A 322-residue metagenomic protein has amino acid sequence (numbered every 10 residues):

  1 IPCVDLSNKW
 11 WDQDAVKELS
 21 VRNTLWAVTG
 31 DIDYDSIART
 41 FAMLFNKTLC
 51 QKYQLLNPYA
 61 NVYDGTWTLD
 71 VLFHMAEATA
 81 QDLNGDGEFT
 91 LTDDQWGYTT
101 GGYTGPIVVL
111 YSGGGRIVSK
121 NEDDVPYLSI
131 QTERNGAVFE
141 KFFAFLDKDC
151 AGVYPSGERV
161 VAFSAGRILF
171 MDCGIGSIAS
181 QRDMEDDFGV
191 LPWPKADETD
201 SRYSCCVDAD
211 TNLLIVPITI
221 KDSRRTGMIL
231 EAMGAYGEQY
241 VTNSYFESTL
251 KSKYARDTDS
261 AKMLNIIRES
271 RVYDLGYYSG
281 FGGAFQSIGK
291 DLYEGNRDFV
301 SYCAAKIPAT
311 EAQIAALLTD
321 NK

Functional and structural regions predicted by a protein language model:
I1-F41: Hinge/lid segment of periplasmic solute-binding proteins
I1-W11, V62-D64, R116-N135, D197-C205: Short, solvent-exposed loop/beta-turn-alpha elements that line the ligand-binding surface or hinge of extracytoplasmic
A42-F45, L49-C50, V109-L110, L214: Short glycine- and hydrophobic/aromatic-rich loop-to-beta-strand nucleating segment in the catalytic cores
Y59, D82-D94: Acidic, glycine-anchored loop motifs typical of Ca2+
L69, F73-A78, V108-P155: Glycine-centered hinge/linker elements that transmit conformational signals in sensory and ligand-binding systems
V71-A78, G157-M171: Short helices/loops that flank or line small-molecule/ion binding pockets
Q181-L250: Extracytoplasmic/periplasmic substrate-recognition and gating elements
I218-G227, A235-K322: Conserved C-terminal helix/tail region of periplasmic/extracytoplasmic solute-binding proteins
